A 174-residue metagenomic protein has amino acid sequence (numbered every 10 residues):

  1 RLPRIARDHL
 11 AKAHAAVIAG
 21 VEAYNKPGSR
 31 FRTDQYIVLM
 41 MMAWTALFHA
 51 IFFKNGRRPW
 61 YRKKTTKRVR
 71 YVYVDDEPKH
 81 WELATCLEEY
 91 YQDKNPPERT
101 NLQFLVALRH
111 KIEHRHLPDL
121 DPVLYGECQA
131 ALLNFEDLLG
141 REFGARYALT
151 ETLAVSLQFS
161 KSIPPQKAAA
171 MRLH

Functional and structural regions predicted by a protein language model:
R1-I37, S156-S160: Charged alpha-helical initiation segments
P3-A13, T33-M40, N95-L105, D121 (+1 more regions): Amphipathic, non-membrane alpha-helical segments in soluble helical-bundle scaffolds
A13-H14, V21, T33-K54, Q129-L132 (+1 more regions): Short, hydrophobic, well-ordered secondary-structure elements
E22-N25, F48-G56, H110-P118, D137-E151: Charged/polar positions within long, soluble alpha-helices
A23, P27-F48, L105, K111-L120 (+1 more regions): Conserved catalytic-core segments centered on acid/base and nucleophilic motifs
F52-Y125: A broadly used, surface-exposed interaction patch
L124-M171: Amphipathic, Lys/Arg-enriched alpha-helical patches that create a basic surface for binding polyanionic ligands
